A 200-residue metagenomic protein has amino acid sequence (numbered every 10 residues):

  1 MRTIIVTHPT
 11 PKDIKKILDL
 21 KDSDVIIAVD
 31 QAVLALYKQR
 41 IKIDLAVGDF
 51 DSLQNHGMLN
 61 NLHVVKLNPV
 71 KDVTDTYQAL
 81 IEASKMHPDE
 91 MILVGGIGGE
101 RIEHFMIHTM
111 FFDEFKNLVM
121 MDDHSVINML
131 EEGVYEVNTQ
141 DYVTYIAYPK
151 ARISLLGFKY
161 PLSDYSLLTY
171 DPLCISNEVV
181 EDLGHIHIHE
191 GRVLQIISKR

Functional and structural regions predicted by a protein language model:
M1-G57: N-terminal beta-strand-loop-alpha-helix module at the start of alpha/beta ligand-binding or catalytic domains
T7-T10, V29-A32, D49-F50, G95-I97 (+6 more regions): Fold-independent oxyanion-binding glycine-rich loops and adjacent beta-strand/coil segments at enzyme active sites
I14-K15, V73-Y77, R101-F105: Short glycine/serine/threonine-rich phosphate/pyrophosphate-binding segments that cradle anionic phosphate groups
D24, I41-L45, M58-N68, L118 (+1 more regions): Active-site regions of enzymes building and remodeling cell-envelope glycoconjugates
A32-V33, A79-L80, F105-F111: Histidine-anchored nucleotide/phosphate-binding helix
V64-M86: Short phosphate-binding loop-to-helix
E90-E131: Anionic-ligand-binding alpha/beta catalytic cores of soluble enzymes and soluble regulatory domains that recognize
L130-R200: Long, charged alpha-helical interface segments
